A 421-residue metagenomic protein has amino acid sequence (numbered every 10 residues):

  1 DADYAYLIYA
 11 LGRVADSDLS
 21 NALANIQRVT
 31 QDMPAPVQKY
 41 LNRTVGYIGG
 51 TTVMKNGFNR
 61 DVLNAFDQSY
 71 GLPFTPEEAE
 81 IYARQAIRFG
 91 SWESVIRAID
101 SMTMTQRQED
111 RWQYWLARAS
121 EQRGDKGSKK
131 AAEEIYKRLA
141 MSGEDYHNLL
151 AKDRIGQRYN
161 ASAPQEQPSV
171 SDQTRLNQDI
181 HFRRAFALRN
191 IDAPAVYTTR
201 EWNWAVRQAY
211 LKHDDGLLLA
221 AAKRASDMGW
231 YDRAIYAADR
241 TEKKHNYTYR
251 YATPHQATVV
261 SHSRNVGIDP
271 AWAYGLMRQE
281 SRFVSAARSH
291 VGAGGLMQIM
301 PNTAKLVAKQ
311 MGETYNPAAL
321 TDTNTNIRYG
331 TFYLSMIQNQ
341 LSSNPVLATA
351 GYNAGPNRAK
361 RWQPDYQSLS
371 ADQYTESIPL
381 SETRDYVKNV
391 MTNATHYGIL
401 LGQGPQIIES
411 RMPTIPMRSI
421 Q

Functional and structural regions predicted by a protein language model:
D1, E144-S162: Long, contiguous interaction/recruitment modules in multidomain scaffold/adaptor proteins
D1-Y4, E109, N177-I180, L188 (+3 more regions): Polar helix-capping/helix-linker motif
Y4-Y9, R43-Y47, P76-E80, Y114 (+3 more regions): Alpha-helical tetratricopeptide repeat
A5-S17, N177-W204, Q208: Alpha-helical segment of the N-proximal tetratricopeptide repeat
G12-R13, I48, T52, Q85 (+4 more regions): Residue-level signature for tetratricopeptide repeat
N21-K39, V45, M54-G57, D61-Q85 (+10 more regions): Catalytic glycan-binding domains that act on GlcNAc-containing polysaccharides
K152, Y159-H181: Alpha-helical solenoid repeat scaffolds of the TPR/TPR-like class and their adjacent stem/linker regions that mediate
